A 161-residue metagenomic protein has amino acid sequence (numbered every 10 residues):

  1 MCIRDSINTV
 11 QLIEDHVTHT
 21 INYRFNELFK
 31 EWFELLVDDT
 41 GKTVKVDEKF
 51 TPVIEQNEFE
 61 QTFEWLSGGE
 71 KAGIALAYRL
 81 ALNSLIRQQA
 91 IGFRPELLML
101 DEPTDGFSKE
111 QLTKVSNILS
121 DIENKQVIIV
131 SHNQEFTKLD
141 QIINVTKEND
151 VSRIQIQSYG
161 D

Functional and structural regions predicted by a protein language model:
R4-V37, E96: Charged, surface-exposed helical/loop "interaction arms" that form contiguous linear patches used for dimerization
L12, V37-N57, P95-L97: Long, charged, glycine-rich C-terminal linkers/tails
E31-V37, E55-N57, N144, D161: Nucleotide-state sensing region of NTPase/ATPase domains
F33, I74, L100-D101, V115 (+1 more regions): Hydrophobic, well-ordered secondary-structure elements that form the walls of internal hydrophobic environments
E58-T62: Interfacial catalytic loop of ABC nucleotide-binding domains
G68-L97: GG-anchored amphipathic helix commonly corresponding to the ABC/SMC/Rad50 NBD signature/C-loop
R94-P103, S108: Walker B catalytic motif
E110-D161: C-terminal lobe/lid and adjacent interdomain/linker elements of RecA-like ASCE P-loop ATPase modules
